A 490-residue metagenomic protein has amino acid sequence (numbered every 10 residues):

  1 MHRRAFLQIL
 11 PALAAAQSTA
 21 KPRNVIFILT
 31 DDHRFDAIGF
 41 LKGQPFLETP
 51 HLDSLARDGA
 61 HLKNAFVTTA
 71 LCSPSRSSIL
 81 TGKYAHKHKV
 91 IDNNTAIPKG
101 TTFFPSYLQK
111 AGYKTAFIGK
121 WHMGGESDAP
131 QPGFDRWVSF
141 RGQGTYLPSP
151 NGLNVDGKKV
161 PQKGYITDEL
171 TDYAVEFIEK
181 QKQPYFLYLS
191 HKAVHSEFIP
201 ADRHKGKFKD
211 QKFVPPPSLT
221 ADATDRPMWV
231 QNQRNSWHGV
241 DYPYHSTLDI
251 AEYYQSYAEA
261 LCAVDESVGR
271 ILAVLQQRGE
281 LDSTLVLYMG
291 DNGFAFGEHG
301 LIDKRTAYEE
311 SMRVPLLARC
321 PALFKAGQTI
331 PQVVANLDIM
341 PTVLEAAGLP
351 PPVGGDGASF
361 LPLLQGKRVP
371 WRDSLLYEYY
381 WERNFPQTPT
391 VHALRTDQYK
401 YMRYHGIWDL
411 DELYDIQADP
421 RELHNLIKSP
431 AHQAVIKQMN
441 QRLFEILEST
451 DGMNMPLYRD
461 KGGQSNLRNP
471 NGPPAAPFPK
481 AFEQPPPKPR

Functional and structural regions predicted by a protein language model:
H2-H405, D409-E412, P420-E448, N454-M455 (+2 more regions): Formylglycine-dependent sulfatase
